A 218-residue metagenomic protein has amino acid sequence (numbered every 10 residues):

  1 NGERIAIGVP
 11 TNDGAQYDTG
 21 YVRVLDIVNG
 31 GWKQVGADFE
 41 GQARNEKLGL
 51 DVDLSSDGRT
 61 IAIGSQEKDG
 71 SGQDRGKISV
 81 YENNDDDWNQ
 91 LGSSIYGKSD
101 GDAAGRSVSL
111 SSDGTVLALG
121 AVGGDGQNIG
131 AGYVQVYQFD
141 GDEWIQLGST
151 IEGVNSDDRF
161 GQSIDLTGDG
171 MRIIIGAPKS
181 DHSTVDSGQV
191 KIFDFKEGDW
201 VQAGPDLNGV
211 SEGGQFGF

Functional and structural regions predicted by a protein language model:
N1-F218: Conserved beta-strand/short-helix segments that make up beta-rich extracellular adhesion/recognition modules
